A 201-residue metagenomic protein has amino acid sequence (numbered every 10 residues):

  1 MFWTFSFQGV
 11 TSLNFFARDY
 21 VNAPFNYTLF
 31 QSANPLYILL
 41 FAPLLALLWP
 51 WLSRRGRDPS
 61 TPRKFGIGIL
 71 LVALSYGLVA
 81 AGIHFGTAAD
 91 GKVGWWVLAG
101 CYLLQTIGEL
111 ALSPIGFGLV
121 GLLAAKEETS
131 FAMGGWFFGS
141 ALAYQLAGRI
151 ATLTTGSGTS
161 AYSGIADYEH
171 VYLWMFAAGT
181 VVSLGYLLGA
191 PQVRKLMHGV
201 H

Functional and structural regions predicted by a protein language model:
F2-F5, S12-F16, L29-P191: Membrane-embedded alpha-helical bundles of multi-pass transporters/translocases, especially carrier/permease families
A17, V21-N22: Extracytosolic (periplasmic/ER-lumenal) interhelical loops and adjacent juxtamembrane/interface segments of multi-pass
F25-Y27: Short, positively charged loop/turn segments that connect secondary-structure elements
V193-H201: Intrinsic disorder in cytosolic terminal tails and internal cytosolic loops of multi-pass membrane transporters
